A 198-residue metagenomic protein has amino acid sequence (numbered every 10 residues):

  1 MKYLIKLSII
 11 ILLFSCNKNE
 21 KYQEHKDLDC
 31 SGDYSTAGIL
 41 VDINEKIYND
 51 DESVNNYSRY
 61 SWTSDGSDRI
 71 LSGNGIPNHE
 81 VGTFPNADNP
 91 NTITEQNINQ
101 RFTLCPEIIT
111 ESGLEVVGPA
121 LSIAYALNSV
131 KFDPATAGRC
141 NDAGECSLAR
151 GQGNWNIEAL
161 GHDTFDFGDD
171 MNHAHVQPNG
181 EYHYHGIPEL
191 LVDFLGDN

Functional and structural regions predicted by a protein language model:
K2-I10: Sec-dependent signal peptide recognition, specifically the positively charged N-region followed immediately by
F14-S15: C-terminal motif of bacterial Sec signal peptides marking the signal peptidase cleavage site
K18-E20: Long, low-complexity intrinsically disordered regions enriched in Ser/Thr, Asp/Glu, Pro/Gly
Y22-D163: Solvent-exposed N-terminal domain segments of exported/luminal and surface proteins
N97-N99, A120-S122, D169, N179-H183 (+1 more regions): Extracellular structured ligand-interaction cores
Y125, S129, D133, H175 (+1 more regions): Aromatic/pi-system hotspot detector in well-structured domains
L160-F165, N179-N198: Short helix-loop boundary/capping segments
F167-A174: Short, recurring structural edge motifs at helix starts
